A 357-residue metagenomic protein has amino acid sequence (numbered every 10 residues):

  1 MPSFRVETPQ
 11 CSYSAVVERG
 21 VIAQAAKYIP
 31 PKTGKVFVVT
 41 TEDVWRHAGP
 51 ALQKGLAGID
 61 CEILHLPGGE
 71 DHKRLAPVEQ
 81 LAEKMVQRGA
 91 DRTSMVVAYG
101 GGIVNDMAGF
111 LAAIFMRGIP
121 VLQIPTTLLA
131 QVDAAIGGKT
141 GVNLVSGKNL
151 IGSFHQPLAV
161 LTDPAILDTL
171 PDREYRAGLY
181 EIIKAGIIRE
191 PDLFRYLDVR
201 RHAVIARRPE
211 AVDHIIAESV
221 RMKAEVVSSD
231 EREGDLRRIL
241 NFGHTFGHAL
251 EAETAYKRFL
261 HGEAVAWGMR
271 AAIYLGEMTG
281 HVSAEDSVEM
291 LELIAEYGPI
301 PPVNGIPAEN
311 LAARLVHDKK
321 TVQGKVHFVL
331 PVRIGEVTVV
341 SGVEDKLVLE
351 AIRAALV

Functional and structural regions predicted by a protein language model:
M1-M95: ATP/NTP phosphate-donor binding region
P2, Y180-I182, H281-V357: C-terminal charged capping/lid subdomain of soluble metabolic enzymes
E7, V16, F110-A203: A glycine/threonine-rich phosphate-anchoring loop and its flanking beta-alpha core in nucleotide/phosphate-binding
P9-C11, S229-E231, T254, K346-V357: Catalytic, metal-anchored helix/loop core of enzyme active sites in primary metabolism
I103-F110, Q131-V132, H248-A249: Short glycine/serine/threonine-rich phosphate/pyrophosphate-binding segments that cradle anionic phosphate groups
M107-G118, E253-T254, Y274: Alpha-helix C-terminal capping segments
R195, R200-E309: Active-site segments that bind and position negatively charged phosphate/pyrophosphate groups
